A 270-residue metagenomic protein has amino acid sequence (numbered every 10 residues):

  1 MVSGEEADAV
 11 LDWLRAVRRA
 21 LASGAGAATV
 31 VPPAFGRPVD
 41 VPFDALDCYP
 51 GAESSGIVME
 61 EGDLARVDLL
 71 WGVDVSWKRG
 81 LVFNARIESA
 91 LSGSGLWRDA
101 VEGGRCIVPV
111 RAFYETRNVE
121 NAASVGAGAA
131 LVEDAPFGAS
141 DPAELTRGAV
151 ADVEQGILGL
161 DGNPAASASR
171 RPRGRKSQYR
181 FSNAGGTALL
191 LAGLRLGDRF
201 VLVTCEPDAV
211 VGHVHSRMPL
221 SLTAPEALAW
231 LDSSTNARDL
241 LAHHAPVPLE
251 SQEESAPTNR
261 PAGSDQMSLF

Functional and structural regions predicted by a protein language model:
M1-F270: Short linear sequence motif anchored by a di-proline
